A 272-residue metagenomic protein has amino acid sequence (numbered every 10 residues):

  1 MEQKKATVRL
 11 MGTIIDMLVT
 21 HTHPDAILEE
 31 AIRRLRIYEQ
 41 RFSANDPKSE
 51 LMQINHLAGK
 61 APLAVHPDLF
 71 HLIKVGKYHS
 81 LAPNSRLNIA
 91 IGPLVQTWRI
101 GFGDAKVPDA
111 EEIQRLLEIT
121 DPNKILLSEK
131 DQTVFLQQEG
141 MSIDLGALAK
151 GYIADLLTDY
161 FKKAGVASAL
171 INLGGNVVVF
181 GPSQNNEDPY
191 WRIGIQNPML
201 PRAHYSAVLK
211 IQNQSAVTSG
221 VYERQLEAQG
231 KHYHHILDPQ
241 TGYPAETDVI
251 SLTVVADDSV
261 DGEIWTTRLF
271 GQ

Functional and structural regions predicted by a protein language model:
M1-Q272: Mature catalytic core of soluble alpha/beta enzymes
